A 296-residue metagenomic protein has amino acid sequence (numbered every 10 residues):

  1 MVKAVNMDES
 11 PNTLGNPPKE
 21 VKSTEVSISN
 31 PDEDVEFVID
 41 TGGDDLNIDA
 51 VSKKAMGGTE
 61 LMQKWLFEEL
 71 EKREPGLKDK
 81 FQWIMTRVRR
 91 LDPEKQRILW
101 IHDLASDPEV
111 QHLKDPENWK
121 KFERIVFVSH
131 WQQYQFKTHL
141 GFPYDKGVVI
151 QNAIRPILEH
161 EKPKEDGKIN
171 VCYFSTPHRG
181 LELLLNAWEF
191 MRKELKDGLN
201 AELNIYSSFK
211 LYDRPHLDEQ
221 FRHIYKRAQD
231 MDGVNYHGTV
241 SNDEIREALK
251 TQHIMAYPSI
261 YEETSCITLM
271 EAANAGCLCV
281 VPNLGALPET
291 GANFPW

Functional and structural regions predicted by a protein language model:
K3-N6, S10-K19, S23-R87, L284: N-terminal pre-catalytic "stem/leader" segment of glycosyltransferase-like enzymes
F81-E109, E123-F127, V148-I150: Active-site proximal beta-strand in glycosyltransferases
E123-K137, F142-E159: Donor nucleotide-sugar binding/catalytic pocket of nucleotide-sugar-dependent glycosyltransferases
P163-G180, L185-W188, N204: Conserved donor-binding/catalytic core segment of Leloir-type glycosyltransferases
D218-D243: Nucleotide-activated donor-binding/catalytic signature segment of Leloir-type glycosyltransferases, i.e., the conserved
T239, E247-Q252: Short alpha-helical donor nucleotide-sugar binding micro-motif in glycosyltransferases
K250-T264, C277: Acidic donor-binding loop of glycosyltransferase active sites
N283-W296: Short acidic/histidine- and often glycine-rich active-site loop of Leloir-type glycosyltransferases that engages
